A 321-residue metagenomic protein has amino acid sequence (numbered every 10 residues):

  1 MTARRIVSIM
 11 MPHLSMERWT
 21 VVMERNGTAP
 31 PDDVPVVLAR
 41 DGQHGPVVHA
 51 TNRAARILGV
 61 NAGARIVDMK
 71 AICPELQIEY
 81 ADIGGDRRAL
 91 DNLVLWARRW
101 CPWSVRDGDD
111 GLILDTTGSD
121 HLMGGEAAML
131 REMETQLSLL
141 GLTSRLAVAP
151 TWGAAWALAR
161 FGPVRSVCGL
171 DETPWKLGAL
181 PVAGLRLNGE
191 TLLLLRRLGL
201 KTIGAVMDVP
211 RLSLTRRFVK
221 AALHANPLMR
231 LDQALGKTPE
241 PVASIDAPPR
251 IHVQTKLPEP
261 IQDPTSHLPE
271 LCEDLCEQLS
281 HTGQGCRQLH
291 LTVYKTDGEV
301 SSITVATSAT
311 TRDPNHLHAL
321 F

Functional and structural regions predicted by a protein language model:
M1-I113, G118-D120, A127-T135, S144 (+2 more regions): Residues that scaffold, gate, or flank divalent-cation-dependent active/transport sites
S8, E75-L76, L192-F321: DNA-contacting surface of Y-family translesion DNA polymerases
T20-V22, V48-T51, G125-A127, W156-G162 (+2 more regions): Short acidic, glycine/serine/threonine-rich loops at helix termini
L58-V60, E172-D208: Amphipathic, charged-and-aliphatic alpha-helical interface segments that function as noncatalytic docking
D86-A89, G125-M129, P264, L268 (+1 more regions): Hydrophobic (often cysteine-bearing) scaffold residues that line and stabilize catalytic clefts of nucleotide/cofactor
C101, C168-W175, T307-A309, N315-H316: A structural signal for the main folded, soluble domain(s) of proteins
R106-G108, D171, V242-P248: Flexible hinge/switch segments at interdomain interfaces of large molecular machines
G124, A128-V167, H224-D232: Structured, non-catalytic alpha/beta "coupling" segments that mediate domain-domain communication and provide generic
